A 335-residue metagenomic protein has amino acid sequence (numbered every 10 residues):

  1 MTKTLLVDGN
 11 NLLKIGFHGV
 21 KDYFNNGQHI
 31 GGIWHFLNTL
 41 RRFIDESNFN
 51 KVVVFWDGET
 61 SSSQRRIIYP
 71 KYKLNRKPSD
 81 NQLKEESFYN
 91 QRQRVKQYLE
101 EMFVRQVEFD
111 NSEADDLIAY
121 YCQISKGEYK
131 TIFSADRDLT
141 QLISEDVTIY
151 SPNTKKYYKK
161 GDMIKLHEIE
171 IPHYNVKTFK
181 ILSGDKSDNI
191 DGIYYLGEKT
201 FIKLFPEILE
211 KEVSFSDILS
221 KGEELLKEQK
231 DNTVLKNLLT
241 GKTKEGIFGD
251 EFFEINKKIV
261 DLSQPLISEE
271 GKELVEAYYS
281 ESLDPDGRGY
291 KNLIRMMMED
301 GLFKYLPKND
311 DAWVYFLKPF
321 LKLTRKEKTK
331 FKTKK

Functional and structural regions predicted by a protein language model:
M1-E100, T154: Domain-level signal for Mg2+-assisted phosphodiester chemistry and nucleotide/NA-binding surfaces in nucleic-acid
T2, D22, P78-D284, G289-K291 (+2 more regions): Extended two-metal-dependent nuclease catalytic cores across DNA- and RNA-processing enzymes
L6, N50-G58, Q106-F109, Y129-F133 (+1 more regions): Short glycine-rich phosphate-binding loop at a beta-alpha junction
G27, G31, H35, G58 (+3 more regions): Glycine-centered flexibility motif
G287-K335: Long, highly charged low-complexity segments enriched in Glu/Asp and Lys/Arg with interspersed Ser/Thr
